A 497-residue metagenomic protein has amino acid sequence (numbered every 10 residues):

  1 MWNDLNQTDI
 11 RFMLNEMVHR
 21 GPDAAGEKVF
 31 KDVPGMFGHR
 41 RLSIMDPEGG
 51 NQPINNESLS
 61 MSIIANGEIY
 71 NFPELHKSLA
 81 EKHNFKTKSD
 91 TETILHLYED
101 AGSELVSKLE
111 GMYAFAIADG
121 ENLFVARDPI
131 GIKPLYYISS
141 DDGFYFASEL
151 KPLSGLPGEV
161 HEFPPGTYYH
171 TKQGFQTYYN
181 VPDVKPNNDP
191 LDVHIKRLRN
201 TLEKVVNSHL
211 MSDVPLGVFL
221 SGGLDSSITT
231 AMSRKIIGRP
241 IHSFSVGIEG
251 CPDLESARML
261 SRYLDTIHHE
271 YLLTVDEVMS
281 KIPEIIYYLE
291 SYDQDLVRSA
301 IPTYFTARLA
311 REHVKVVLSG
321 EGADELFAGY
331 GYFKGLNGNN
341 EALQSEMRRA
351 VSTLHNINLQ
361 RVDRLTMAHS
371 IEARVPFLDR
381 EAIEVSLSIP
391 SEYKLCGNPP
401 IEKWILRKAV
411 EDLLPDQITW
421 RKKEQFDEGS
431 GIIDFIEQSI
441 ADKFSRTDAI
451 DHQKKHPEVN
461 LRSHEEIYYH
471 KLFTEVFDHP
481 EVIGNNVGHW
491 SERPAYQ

Functional and structural regions predicted by a protein language model:
M1-Y288: Cysteine-centered catalytic environments shared across enzyme families
N6, T87-D90, L109, L191-L198 (+10 more regions): Hydrophobic (often cysteine-bearing) scaffold residues that line and stabilize catalytic clefts of nucleotide/cofactor
F12, E312-S319, E325, G338-Q497: Adenosyl-5′-phosphate
G26-F30, S107-G111, E159-P164, M211-L216 (+7 more regions): Short coil/turn segments at secondary-structure boundaries
E74, A328-Y330: Short, solvent-exposed loop/turn and secondary-structure capping segments
K196-G217, L309-H313, V317, E475-G484: Phosphate/ATP-binding catalytic cores across multiple sugar-kinase/actin-like superfamilies, primarily ASKHA
E249, E255-F305, Y332-Q344, R364-L365 (+2 more regions): ATP-dependent adenylate-handling ligase core
